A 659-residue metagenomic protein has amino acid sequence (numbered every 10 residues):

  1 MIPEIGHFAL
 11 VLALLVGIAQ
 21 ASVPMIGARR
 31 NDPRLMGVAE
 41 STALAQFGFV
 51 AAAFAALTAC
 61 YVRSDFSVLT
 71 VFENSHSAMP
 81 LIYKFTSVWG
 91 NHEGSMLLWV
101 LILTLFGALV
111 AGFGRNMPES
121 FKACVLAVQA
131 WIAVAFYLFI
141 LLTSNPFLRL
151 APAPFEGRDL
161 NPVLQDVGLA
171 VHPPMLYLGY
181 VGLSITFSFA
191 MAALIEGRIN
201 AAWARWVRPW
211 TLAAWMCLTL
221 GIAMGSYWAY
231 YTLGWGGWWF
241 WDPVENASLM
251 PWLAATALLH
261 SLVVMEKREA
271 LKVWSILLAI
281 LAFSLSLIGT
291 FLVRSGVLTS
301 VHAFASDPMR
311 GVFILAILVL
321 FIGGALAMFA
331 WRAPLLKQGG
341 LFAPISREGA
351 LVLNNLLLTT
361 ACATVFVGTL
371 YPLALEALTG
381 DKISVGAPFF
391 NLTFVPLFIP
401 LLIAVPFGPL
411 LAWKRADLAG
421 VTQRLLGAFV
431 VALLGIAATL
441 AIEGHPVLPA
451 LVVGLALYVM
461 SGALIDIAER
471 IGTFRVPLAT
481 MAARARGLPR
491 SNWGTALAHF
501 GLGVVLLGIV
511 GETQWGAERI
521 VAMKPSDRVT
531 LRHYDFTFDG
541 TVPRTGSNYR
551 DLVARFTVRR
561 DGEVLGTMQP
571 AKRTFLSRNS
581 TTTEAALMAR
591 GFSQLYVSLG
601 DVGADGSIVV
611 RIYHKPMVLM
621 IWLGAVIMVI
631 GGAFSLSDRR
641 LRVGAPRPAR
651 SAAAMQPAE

Functional and structural regions predicted by a protein language model:
M1-E659: Solvent-exposed, non-transmembrane regions of integral membrane proteins
